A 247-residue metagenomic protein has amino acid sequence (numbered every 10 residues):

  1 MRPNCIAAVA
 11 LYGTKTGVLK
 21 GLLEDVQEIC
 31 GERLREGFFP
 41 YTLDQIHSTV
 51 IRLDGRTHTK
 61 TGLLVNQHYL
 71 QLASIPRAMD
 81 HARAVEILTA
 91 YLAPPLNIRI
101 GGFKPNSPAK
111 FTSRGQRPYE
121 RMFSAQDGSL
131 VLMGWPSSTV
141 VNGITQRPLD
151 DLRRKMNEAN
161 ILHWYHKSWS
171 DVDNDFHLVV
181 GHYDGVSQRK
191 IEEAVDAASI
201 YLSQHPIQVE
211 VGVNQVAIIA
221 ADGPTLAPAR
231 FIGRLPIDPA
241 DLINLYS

Functional and structural regions predicted by a protein language model:
M1-S247: Histidine-dependent nucleotide/RNA phosphoesterase domain, centered on the 2H-phosphoesterase fold with its duplicated
